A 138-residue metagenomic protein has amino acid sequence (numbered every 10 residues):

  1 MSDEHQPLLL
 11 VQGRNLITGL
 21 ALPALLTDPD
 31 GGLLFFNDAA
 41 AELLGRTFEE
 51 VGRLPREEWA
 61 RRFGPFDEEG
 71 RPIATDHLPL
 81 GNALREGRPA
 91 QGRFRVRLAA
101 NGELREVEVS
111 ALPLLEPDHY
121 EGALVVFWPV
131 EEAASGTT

Functional and structural regions predicted by a protein language model:
D3, P113-T138: Sensory coupling linkers of modular signal transduction proteins
E4-G32, D38: Sensory modules in modular signal-transduction proteins
Q12, V51-V96: Terminal output helix/cap of sensory domains in signal transduction proteins
D28, D67-E68, A99, L115-E116: Short, acidic, Ser/Thr-enriched surface-loop or helix-capping motifs
A41-E42: Sensory helix hotspots in PAS and closely related PAS-like folds
T75, L104-E106, G122: Beta-strand residues that line the small-molecule/cofactor-binding core of sensory signal-transduction domains
P79, E108-L112, V126: PAS-family sensory domains
Q91-R95, E106-V109, L124: PAS/PAC sensory module
